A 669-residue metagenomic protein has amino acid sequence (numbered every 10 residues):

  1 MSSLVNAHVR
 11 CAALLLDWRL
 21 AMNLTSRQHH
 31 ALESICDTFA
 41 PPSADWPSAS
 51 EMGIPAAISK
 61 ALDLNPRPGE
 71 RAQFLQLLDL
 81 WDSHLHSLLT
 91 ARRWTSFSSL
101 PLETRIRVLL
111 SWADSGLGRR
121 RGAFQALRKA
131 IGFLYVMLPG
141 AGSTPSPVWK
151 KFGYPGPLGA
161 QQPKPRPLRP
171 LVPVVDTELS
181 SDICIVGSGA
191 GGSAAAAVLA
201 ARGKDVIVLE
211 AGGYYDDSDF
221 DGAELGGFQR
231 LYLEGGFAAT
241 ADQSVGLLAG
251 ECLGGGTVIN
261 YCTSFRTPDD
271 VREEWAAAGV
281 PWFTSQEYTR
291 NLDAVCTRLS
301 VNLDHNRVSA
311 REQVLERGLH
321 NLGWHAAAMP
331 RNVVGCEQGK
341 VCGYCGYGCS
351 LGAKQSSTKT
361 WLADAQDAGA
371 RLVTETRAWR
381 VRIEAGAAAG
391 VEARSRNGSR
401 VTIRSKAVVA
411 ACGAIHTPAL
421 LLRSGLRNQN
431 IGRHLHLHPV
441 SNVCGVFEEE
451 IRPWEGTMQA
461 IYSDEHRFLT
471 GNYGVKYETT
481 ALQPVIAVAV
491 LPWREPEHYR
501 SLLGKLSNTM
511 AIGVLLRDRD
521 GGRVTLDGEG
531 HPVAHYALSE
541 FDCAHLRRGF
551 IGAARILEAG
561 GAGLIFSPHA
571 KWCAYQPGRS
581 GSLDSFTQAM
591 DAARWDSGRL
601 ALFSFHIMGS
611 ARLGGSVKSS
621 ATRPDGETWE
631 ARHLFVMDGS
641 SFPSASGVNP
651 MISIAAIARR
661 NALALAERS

Functional and structural regions predicted by a protein language model:
M22-L134, L138: Acidic/polar surface patches and capping/hinge elements
S26, G53-N65, L117-D182, E667: Extreme N-terminal leader/targeting segments of oxidoreductases
L102-R105, L109-D114, G118, G122-A123 (+6 more regions): Rossmann-like flavin
L134-V136, G140, T144-P173, W282-W379 (+3 more regions): Conserved redox-cofactor binding core of oxidoreductases
D182-V208: N-terminal Rossmann-like FAD-binding beta1-loop-alpha1 element of flavoenzymes
V198-E224, G246, C252, D367 (+6 more regions): Glycine-rich loop(s) and the adjacent beta-strand/alpha-helix scaffold that form part
A211-I259, T267, V314-G318: N-terminal FAD cofactor-binding segment of flavoenzymes
N260, P281, N428-L557, L564 (+4 more regions): FAD cofactor-binding and catalytic pocket of flavoenzymes
